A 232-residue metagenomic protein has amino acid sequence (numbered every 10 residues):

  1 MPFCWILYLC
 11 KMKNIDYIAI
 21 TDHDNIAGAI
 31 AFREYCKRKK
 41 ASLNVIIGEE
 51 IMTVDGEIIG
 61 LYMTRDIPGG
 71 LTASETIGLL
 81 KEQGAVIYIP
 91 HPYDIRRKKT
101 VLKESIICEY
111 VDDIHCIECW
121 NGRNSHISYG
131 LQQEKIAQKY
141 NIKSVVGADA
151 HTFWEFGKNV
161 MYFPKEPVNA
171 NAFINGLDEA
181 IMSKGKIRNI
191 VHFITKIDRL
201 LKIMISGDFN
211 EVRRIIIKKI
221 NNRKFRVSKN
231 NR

Functional and structural regions predicted by a protein language model:
M1-L9, A27-R38, I47, I51-G69 (+3 more regions): Charged catalytic cores and adjacent phosphate/nucleic-acid-binding surfaces used for phosphate/nucleic-acid chemistry
I6-A27, A85-Y88: Divalent metal-dependent hydrolysis catalytic cores, especially in the metallo-beta-lactamase
I15, A41-L43, A85, I142: Short glycine/serine/threonine/alanine-rich loop segments
A19, V45-I47, Y88-P90, S144-V146: General beta-strand structural signal in soluble alpha/beta enzymes
H23, H91, H151: Histidine-centered divalent metal-coordination motifs
